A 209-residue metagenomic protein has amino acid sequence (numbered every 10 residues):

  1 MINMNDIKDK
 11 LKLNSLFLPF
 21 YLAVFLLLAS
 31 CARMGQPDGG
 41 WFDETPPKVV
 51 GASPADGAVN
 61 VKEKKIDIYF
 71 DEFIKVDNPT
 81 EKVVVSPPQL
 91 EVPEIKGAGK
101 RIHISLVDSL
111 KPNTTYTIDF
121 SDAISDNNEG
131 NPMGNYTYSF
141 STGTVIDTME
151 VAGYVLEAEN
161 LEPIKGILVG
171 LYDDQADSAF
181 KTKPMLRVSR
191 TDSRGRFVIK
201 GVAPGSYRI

Functional and structural regions predicted by a protein language model:
M1-M4, Y21-L22, S121: Low-complexity, intrinsically disordered short peptide segments enriched in small/polar/basic residues
M1-N14: N-terminal secretory signal peptides that target proteins for export/translocation
L16, C31-R208: Acidic, low-complexity Ser/Thr/Gly/Pro-rich repeat segments typical of extracellular/periplasmic and surface-exposed
P19-S30: Bacterial N-terminal signal peptides
